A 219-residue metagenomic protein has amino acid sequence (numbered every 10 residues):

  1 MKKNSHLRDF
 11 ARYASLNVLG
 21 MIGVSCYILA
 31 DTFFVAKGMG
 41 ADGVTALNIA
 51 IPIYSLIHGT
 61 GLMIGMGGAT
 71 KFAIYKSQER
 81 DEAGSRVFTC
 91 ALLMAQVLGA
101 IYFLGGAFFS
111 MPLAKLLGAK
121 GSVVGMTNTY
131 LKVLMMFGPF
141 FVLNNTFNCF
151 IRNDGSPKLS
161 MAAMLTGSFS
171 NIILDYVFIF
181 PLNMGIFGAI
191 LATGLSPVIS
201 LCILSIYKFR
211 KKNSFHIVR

Functional and structural regions predicted by a protein language model:
M1-N17, F72-P139, N183-R219: Short alpha-helical transmembrane segments in multi-pass integral membrane proteins
L7-C26, A30, I53-T60, M136 (+1 more regions): Residue-level signal for short hydrophobic patches within transmembrane helices of multi-pass membrane transporters
L29, G38-A41, Y75-Q78, N153-D154 (+1 more regions): Helix-loop interface residues and adjacent transmembrane-helix termini in multi-pass membrane transporters, primarily
D31, G68, F109-S110, F147 (+2 more regions): Hydrophobic/aromatic residues in alpha-helical transmembrane segments
V35-S55, S122-M126, I186-L191: Interfacial/gating helices of multi-pass transporter permease domains
V44-L104, F141-S160: Small-residue-rich hydrophobic transmembrane alpha-helices
L56-G59, N171-D175, S200-S205: Hydrophobic transmembrane alpha-helices of multi-pass small-molecule transporters
A95, F150-Y176, I190-G194: Alpha-helical transmembrane segments of multi-pass membrane transporters/permeases
